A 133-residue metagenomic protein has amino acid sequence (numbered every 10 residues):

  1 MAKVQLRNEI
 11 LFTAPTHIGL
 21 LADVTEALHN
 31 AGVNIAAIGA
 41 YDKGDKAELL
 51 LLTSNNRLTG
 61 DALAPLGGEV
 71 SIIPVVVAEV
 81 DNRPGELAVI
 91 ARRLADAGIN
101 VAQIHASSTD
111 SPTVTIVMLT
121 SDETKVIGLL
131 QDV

Functional and structural regions predicted by a protein language model:
M1-V133: A conserved regulatory-domain signal marking ACT and ACT-like small-molecule sensing domains and adjacent regulatory
